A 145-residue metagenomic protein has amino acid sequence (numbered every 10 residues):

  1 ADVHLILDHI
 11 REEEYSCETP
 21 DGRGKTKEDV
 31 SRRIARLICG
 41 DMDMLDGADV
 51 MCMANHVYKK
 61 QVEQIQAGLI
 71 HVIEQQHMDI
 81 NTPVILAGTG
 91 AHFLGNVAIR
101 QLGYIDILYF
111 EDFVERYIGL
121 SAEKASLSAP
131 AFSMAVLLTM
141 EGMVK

Functional and structural regions predicted by a protein language model:
A1-K145: Helical "lid/coupling" subdomains associated with nucleotide-phosphate turnover
